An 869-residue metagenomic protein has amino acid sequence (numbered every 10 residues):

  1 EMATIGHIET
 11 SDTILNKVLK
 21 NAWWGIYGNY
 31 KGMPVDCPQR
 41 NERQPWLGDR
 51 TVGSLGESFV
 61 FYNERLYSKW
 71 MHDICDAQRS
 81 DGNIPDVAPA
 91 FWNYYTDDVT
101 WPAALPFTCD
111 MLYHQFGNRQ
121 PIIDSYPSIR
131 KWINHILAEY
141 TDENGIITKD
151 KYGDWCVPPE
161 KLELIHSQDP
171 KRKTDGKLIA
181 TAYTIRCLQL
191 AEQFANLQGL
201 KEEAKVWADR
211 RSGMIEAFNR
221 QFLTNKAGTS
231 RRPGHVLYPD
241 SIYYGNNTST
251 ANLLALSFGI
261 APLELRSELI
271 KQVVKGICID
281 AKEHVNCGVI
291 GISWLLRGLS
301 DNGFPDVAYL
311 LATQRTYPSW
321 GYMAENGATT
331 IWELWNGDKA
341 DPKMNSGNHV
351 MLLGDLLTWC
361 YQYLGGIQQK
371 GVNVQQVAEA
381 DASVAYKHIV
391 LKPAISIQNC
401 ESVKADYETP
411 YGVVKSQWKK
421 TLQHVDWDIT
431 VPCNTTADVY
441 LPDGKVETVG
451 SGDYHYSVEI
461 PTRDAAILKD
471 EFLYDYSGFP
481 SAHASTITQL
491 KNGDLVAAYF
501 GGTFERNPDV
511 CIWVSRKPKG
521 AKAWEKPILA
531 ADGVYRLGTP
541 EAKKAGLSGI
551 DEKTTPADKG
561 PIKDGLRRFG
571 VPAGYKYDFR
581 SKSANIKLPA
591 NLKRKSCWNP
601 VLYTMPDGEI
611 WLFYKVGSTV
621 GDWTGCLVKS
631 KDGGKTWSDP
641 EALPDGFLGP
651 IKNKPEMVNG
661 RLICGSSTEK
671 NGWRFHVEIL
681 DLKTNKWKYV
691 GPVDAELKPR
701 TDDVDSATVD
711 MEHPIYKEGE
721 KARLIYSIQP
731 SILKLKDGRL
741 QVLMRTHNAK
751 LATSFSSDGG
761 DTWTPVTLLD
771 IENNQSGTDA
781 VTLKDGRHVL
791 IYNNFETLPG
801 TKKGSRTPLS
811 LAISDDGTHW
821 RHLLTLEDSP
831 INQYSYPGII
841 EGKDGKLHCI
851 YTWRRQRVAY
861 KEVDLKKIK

Functional and structural regions predicted by a protein language model:
A3-N21, Y27-Y30, P34-V52, G56-P85 (+7 more regions): Active-site acid/base region of carbohydrate-active enzymes
P34-L47, A90-P102, K161-Y183, R220-N252 (+8 more regions): Solvent-exposed loop and edge beta-strand segments that line ligand/cofactor-binding and catalytic clefts
V52-N63, L105-P121, Y183-K201, L253-E264 (+8 more regions): Well-ordered alpha-helical scaffold segments within catalytic/enzyme domains
N63-H166, K173, T316-G337, R516-G546 (+1 more regions): Helix-terminus loop motifs that line ligand-binding clefts
I74, Q78, S128-K131, R210-M214 (+7 more regions): Active/binding-pocket-proximal capping segment
S128, T148, V157-L162, K171 (+4 more regions): Asp-box/BNR beta-propeller blade signature and adjacent active/binding-site loops in extracellular glycan-interacting
N225, Y243-D338, K343-M344, D770 (+1 more regions): Extracellular polysaccharide-recognition and catalytic grooves
D306-P461: Non-catalytic C-terminal accessory modules of carbohydrate-active enzymes
